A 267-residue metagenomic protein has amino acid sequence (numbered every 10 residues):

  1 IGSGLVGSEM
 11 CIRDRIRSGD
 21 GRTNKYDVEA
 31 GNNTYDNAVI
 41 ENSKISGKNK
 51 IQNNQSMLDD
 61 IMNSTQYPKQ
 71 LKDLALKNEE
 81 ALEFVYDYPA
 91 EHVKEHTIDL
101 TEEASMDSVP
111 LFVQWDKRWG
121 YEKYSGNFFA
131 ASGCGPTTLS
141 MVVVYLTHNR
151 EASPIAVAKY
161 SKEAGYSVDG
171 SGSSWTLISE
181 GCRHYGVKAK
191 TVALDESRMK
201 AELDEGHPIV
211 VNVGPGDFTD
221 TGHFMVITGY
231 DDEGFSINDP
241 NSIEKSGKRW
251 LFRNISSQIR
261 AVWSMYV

Functional and structural regions predicted by a protein language model:
I1-G7, I12-D14: Single conserved hydrophobic/aromatic residue that forms the stacking wall/gate of nucleotide- or nucleobase-binding
G2-L5, A131, V168, I227: Short glycine/serine/threonine-biased micro-segments
R17-N53, D59-M62, D99-L100, V144 (+1 more regions): Conserved active-site-adjacent core of cysteine acyl-enzyme catalytic domains
N42-L111: Non-catalytic propeptide/linker segments at domain boundaries
S105-Y160: Active-site nucleophile-adjacent alpha helix/oxyanion-hole segment immediately C-terminal to the catalytic cysteine
